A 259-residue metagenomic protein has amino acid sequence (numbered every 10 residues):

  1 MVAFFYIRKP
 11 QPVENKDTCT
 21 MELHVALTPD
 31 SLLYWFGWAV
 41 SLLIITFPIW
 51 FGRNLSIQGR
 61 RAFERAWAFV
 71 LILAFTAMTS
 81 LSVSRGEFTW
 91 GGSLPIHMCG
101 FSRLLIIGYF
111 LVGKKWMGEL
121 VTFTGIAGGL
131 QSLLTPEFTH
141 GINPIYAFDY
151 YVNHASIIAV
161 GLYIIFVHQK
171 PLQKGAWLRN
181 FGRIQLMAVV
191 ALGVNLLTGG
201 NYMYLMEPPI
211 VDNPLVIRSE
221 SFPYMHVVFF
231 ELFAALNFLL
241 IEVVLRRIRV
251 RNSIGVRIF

Functional and structural regions predicted by a protein language model:
V25-V40, R179-Q185, T198-F238: Membrane-interface transmembrane-helix boundary segments in multi-pass integral membrane proteins
W35-W38, E87-C99, T122: Structural signature of hydrophobic alpha-helical transmembrane segments
G37-P48, F101-L111, A155-V167, V227-E242: Hydrophobic cores of alpha-helical transmembrane segments in multi-pass inner/ER membrane proteins, independent
G52-E64, L111-M117, Q169-L178: Membrane-interface helix-boundary motifs at transmembrane edges
E64-R65, L94, G118-G125: Cytoplasmic-side transmembrane-helix entry/capping segments in multi-pass membrane proteins
L71-S80, G125-P136, Q185-G193: Aromatic-anchored segments of alpha-helical transmembrane domains
V83-W90, V112-K115, E137-F148: Membrane-interface helix caps and helix-loop-helix hairpins in membrane proteins
P136-I184: A contiguous pocket-lining binding segment that forms or flanks enzyme active sites
